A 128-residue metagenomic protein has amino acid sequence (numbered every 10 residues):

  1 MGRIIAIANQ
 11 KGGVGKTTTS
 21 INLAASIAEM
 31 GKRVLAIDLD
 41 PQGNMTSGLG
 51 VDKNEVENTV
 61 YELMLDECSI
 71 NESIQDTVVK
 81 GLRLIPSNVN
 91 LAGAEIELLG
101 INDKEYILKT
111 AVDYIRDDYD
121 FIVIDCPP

Functional and structural regions predicted by a protein language model:
M1-P128: P-loop NTP-binding core
